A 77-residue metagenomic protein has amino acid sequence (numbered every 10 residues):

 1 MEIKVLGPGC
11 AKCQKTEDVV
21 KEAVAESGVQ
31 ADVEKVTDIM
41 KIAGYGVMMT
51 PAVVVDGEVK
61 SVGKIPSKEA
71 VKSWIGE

Functional and structural regions predicted by a protein language model:
M1-V19: Local sequence-structure signature of Cys/Sec-based thiol-disulfide redox active-site neighborhoods
E2-I3, Q30-E34, S73-E77: Terminal leader/tail segments of proteins
V5-G7, E22-A25, D56: A short, structure-level motif marking secondary-structure boundaries and short turns
P8-G9, D38, E58: Short, ordered loop/turn segments at secondary-structure junctions
C10-A11, V36, I65: Short, surface-exposed acidic/glycine-rich loop or hinge patches that mediate macromolecular interfaces
V19-D32: Conserved helix-turn-beta segment immediately C-terminal to the redox Cys motif in thioredoxin-like folds
V33-I39, A43: Amphipathic, hydrophobic secondary-structure cores in small proteins
I42-E77: C-terminal structural segments of small proteins and small subunits
